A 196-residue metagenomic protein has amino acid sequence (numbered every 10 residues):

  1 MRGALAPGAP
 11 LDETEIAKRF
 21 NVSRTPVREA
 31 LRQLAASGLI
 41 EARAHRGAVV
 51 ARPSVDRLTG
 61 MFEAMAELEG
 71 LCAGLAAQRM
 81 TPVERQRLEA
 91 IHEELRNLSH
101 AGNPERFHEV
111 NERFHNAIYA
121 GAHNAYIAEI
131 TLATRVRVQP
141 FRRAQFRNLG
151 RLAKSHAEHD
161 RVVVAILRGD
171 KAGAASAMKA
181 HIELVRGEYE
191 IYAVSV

Functional and structural regions predicted by a protein language model:
M1-Q78, V83, A120, A175 (+1 more regions): Short linear motifs at protein or domain termini
H45, L68, A90, K154-A157: Alpha-helix N-cap/N′ positions at the starts of helices
S54-V55, F141-Q145: Short alpha-helical transmembrane interface motifs in multi-pass membrane proteins
M61, R79-R143, A157-A165, G173-L184: Conserved amphipathic alpha-helical segments that form helical-bundle/coiled-coil interaction surfaces
S99-G102, Q145, Y189, V196: Leucine-rich amphipathic alpha-helices with coiled-coil/heptad-repeat character
G150-R151: Hinge/beta->alpha junction and helix N-cap segments in small-molecule ligand-binding domains
